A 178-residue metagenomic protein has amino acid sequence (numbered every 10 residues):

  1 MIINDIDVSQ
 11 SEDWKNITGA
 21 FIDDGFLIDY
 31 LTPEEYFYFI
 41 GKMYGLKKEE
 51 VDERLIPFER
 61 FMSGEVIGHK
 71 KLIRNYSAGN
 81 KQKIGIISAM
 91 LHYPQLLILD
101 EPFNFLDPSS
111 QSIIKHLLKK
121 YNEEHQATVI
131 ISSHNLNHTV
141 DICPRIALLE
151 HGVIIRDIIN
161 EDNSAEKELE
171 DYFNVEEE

Functional and structural regions predicted by a protein language model:
M1-I6, Q10-W14, R156: Conserved ABC transporter NBD signature motif
L72-Y76: Conserved ABC ATPase signature
I86: Hydrophobic anchor residue at the start of the ABC signature
L91-Q95: A short, proline-enriched helix->beta-strand linker immediately N-terminal to the Walker B motif in ABC-type P-loop
L97-E101: Catalytic Walker B motif of ABC-type/P-loop ATPase nucleotide-binding domains
P108-S110: Helix N-cap at the start of a conserved alpha-helix in ABC-type nucleotide-binding domains
S132-H134: H-loop/switch region of ABC-family ATPase nucleotide-binding domains
